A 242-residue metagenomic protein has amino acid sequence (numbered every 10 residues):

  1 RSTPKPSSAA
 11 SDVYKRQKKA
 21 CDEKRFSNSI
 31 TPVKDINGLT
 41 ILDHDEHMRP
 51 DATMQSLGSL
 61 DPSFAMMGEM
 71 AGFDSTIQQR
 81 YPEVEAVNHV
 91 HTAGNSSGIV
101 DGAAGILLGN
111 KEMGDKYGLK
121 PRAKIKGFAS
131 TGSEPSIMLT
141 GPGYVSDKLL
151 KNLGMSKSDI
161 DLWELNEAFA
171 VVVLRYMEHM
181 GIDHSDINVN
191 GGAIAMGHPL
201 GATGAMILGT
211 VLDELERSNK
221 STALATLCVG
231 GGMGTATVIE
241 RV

Functional and structural regions predicted by a protein language model:
R1-A10, Y14: Single conserved hydrophobic/aromatic residue that forms the stacking wall/gate of nucleotide- or nucleobase-binding
S11, K15-K18, M54, G58-D61 (+7 more regions): Predominant activation on well-ordered alpha-helical scaffold segments within soluble catalytic domains
S11, N88-A104, K126-N152, D161 (+3 more regions): Active-site pocket-shaping loop/turn-to-helix segments
S11, S29-D35, L119-S130, K157-E167 (+2 more regions): Beta-strand segments within the central parallel beta-sheet cores of soluble alpha/beta enzyme folds
D12-K111, H179, H184-D186: N-terminal extracellular/periplasmic Venus flytrap/periplasmic-binding protein-like
T40-M48, P135-P142, E167-S185, P199-G204 (+1 more regions): Short glycine/threonine-rich loop-to-helix capping motif typified by GTGT followed within a few residues by an Asp-Pro
N88, T92-G109, G204-V242: Conserved beta-strand-centric core segments of catalytic alpha/beta enzyme folds
G114-P121, D147-L162, M180-D183: Phosphate/pyrophosphate-binding loops at sites that engage ATP/ADP/AMP, CoA/4′-phosphopantetheine, polyphosphate
